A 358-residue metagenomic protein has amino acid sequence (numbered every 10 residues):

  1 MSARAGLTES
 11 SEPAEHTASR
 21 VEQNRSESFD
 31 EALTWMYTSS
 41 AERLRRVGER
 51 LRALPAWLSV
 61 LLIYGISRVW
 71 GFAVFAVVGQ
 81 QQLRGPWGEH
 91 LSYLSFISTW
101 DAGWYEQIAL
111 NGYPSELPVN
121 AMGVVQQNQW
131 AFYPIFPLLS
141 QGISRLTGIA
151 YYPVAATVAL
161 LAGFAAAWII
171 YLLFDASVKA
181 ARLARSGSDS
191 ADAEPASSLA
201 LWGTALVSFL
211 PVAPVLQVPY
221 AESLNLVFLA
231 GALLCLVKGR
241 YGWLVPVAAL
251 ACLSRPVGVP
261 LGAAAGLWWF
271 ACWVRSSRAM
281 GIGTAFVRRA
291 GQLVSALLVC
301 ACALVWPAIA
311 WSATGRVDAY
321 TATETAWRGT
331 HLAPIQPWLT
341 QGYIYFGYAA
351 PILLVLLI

Functional and structural regions predicted by a protein language model:
M1-W87, D175, V287-L298: Start-transfer (signal-anchor) and selected internal transmembrane alpha helices of multi-pass inner/ER membrane
S67-R84, I97, G262-R278, T284-I358: Membrane-lumen/periplasm interface segments of specific transmembrane helices in polyprenyl phosphate-linked
F96-P118, M122-G148: Short hydrophobic/aromatic helix or loop-helix immediately within or flanking a transmembrane segment in polytopic
S140, S144, A167, Y171 (+4 more regions): Hydrophobic transmembrane alpha-helices
G142, V154-R182: Transmembrane-helix motifs of polytopic, lipid-linked glycan transferases
G148-P153, S177-L183, E194-W202, K238-W243 (+1 more regions): Membrane-helix interface segments
V158-L161, A176, W202-L236, W243 (+1 more regions): Multi-pass, polyprenyl lipid-linked donor-dependent membrane glycosyltransferases
A176-A191, V237-L244, W269-A290: Membrane-interface junctions at the ends of membrane-embedded or membrane-associated helices
